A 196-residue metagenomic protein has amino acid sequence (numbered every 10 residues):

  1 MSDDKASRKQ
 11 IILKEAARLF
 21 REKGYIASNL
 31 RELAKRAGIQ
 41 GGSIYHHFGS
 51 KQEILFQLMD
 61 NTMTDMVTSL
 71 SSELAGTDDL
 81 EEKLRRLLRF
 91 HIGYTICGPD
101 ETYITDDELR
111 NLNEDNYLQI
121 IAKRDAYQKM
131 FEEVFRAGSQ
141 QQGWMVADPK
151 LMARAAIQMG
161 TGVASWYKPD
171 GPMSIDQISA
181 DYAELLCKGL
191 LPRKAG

Functional and structural regions predicted by a protein language model:
M1-S7, K194-G196: N-terminal intrinsically disordered/low-complexity leader segments
R8-A16, L33, I54, L58-T62 (+3 more regions): Generic hydrophobic, amphipathic alpha-helix propensity
I11, L19-E53, Q57: Helix-turn-helix
I12-F20, H91, L186: Short hydrophobic clusters on alpha-helical segments that form packing/core surfaces in small helical domains
Q57, S71-D100, M152-A156: Hydrophobic alpha-helical connector segments
T64-S71, D115-Q140, K150-R154: Amphipathic alpha-helical packing segments from all-alpha helical-bundle domains
G93, C97, K129-Q140, Q158-M159 (+2 more regions): C-terminal peripheral helix-coil segments that are non-catalytic and often amphipathic
I96-D115, S165, P169: Amphipathic alpha-helical segments used for helix-helix packing
